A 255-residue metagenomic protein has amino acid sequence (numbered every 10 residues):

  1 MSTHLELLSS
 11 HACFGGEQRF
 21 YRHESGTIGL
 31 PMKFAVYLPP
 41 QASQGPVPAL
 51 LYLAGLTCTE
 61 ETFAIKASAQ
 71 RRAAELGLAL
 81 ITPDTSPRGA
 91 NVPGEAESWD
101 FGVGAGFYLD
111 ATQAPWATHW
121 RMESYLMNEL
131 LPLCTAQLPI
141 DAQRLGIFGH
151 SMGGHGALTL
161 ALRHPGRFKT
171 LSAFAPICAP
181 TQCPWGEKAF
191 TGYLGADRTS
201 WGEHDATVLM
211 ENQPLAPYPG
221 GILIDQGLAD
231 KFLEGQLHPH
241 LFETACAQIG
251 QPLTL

Functional and structural regions predicted by a protein language model:
S2-L255: Non-catalytic cap/lid and distal C-terminal segments of serine-dependent acyl enzymes
